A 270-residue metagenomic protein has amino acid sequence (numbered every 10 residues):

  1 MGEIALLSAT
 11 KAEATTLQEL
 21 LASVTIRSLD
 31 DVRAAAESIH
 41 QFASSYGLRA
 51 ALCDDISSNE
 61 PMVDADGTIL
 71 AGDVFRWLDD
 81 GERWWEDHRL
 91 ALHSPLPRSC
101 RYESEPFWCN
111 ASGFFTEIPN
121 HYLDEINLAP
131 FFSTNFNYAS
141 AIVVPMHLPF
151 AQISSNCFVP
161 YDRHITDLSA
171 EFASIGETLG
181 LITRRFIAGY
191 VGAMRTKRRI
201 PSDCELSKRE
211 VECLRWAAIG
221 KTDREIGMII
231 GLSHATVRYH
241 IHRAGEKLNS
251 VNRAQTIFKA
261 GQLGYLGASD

Functional and structural regions predicted by a protein language model:
G2-T25, V32-A35, Y46, S154-C204: Juxtadomain coupling helices with adjacent low-complexity linkers
I4, L21-I26, E37-H147, Y161-D162: Regulatory input/activation interfaces that engage signals or partners
F150-A151: Glycine-biased flexible loop/turn sites that connect beta-strands or occur in inter-domain linkers
R209-C213: The N-cap/first-turn positions of alpha helices within or immediately adjacent to helix-turn-helix DNA-binding domains
R215, M228, F258: A cross-family signal for key residues in well-ordered alpha-helices that form functional helical elements
A217-K221, A260: Short helix-to-turn junction characteristic of helix-turn-helix DNA-binding domains, especially the helix
T222-Q255: Recognition helix of helix-turn-helix DNA-binding domains
E246-D270: Basic, Lys/Arg-enriched C-terminal extension of HTH/homeodomain DNA-binding domains
